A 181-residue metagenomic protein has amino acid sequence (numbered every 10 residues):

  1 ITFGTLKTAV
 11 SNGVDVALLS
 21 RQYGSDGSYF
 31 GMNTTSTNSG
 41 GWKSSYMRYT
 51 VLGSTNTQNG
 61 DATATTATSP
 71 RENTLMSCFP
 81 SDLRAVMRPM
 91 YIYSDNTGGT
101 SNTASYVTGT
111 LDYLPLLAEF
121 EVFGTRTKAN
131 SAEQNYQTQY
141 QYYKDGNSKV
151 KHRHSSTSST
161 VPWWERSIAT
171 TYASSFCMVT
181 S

Functional and structural regions predicted by a protein language model:
I1-T180: Collagenous Gly-X-Y triple-helix signature in extracellular proteins
